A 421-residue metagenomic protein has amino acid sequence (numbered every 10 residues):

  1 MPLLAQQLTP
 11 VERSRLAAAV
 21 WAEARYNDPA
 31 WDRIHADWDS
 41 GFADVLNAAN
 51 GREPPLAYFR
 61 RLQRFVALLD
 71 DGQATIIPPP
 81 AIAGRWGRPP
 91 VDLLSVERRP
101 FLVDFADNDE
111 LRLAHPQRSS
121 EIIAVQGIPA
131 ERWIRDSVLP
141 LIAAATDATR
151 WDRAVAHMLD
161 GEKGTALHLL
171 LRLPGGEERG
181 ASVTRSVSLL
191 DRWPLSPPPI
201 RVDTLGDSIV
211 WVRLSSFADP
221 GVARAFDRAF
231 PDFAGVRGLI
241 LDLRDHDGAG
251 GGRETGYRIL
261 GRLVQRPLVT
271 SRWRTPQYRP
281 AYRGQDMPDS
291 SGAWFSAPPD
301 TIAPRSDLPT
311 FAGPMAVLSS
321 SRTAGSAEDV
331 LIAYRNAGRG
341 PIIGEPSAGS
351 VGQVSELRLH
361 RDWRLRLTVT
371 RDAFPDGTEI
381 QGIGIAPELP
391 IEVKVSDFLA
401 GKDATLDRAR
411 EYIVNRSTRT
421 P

Functional and structural regions predicted by a protein language model:
M1, I383-V395: Short helix/strand-capping connector loops at secondary-structure junctions
L4-T275, A281-D289, V351-R364, P375-I380 (+2 more regions): Flexible, low-complexity junctional segments that flank or bridge functional domains
R228-P231, R262, I302-D307, I332-A333: Mature extracellular/periplasmic domains of secretome proteins
G248, T255, S296-P299, L318-A324 (+2 more regions): Catalytic cores of enzymes
R274, P314-N336, P341-A348: Extended C-terminal subregions enriched in glycine
P304-L318: Short, conserved helix/loop micro-motifs enriched in His/Cys and acidic residues
R335, G344-R358, L365-L367, I380-E388: C-terminal soluble interaction/assembly domains
